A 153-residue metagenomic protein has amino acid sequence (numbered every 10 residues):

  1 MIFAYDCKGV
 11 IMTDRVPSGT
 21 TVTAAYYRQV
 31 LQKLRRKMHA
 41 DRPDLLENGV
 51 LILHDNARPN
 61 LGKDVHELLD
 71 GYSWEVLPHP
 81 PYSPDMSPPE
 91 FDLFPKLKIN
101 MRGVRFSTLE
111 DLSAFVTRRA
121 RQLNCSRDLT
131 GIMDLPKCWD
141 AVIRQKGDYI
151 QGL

Functional and structural regions predicted by a protein language model:
M1-L153: Surface/interface recognition patches
